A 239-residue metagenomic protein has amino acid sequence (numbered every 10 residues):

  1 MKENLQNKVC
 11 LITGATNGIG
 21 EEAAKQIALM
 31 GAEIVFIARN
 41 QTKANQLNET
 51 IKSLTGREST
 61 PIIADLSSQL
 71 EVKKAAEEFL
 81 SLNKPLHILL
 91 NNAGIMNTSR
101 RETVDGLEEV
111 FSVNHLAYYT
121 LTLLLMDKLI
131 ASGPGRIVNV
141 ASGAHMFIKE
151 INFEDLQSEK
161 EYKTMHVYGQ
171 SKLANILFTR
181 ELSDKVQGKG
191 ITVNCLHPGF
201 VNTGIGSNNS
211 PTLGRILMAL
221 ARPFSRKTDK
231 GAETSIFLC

Functional and structural regions predicted by a protein language model:
M1-S210: Rossmann-fold NAD(P)H-dependent dehydrogenase/reductase core
V72, S171, C195, M218-C239: C-terminal helical subdomain
T212-R215: Flexible internal linker/loop segments at domain or repeat junctions
